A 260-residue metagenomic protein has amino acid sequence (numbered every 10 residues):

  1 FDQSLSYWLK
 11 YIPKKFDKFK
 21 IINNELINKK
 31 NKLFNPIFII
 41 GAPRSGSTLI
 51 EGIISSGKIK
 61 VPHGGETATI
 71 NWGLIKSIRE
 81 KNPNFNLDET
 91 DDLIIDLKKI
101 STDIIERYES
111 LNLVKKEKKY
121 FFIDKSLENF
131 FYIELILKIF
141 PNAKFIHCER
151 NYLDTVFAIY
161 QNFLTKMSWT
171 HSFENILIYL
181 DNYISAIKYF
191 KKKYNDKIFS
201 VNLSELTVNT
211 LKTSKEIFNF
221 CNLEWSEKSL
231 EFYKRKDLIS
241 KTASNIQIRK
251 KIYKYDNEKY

Functional and structural regions predicted by a protein language model:
F1-P36, F85-K119, I159-S200, V208-Y260: PAPS-dependent sulfotransferases, especially Golgi type II membrane carbohydrate sulfotransferases
K18, I22-K144, C148-E149: Phosphate-binding active sites in nucleotide-utilizing proteins
P36, N129, N142-F145, Y152 (+4 more regions): Short runs of predominantly hydrophobic/aromatic residues within well-ordered alpha helices that form helix-helix
A42, T67, E205, F232-K236: Glycine-rich loop motifs involved in handling phospho/adenylate chemistry
R44, S126, L180, T207-V208: Short alpha-helix boundary/capping motifs
G46-K60, Y132-F140, N151, S200-E227 (+2 more regions): PAPS/PAP-binding and catalytic site of the sulfotransferase fold
T67-T69, R150-T155, L206-T207: Conserved nucleotide-binding/hydrolysis micro-motifs of P-loop NTPases
W72-L74, T155-A158: Short, charged, surface-exposed secondary-structure boundary motifs
